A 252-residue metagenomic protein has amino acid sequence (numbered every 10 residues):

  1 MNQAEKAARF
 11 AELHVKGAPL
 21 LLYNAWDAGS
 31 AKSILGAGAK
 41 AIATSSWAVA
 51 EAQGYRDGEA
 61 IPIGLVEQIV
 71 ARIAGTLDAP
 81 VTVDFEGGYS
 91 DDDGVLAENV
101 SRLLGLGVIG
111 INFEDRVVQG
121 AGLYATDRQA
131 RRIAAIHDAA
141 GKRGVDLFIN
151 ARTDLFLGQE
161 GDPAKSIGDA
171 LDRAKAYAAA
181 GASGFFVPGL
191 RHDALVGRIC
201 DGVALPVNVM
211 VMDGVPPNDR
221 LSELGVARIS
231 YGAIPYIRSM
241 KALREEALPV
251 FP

Functional and structural regions predicted by a protein language model:
N2-Y231, I237-E245, P249: Alpha/beta enzyme core
